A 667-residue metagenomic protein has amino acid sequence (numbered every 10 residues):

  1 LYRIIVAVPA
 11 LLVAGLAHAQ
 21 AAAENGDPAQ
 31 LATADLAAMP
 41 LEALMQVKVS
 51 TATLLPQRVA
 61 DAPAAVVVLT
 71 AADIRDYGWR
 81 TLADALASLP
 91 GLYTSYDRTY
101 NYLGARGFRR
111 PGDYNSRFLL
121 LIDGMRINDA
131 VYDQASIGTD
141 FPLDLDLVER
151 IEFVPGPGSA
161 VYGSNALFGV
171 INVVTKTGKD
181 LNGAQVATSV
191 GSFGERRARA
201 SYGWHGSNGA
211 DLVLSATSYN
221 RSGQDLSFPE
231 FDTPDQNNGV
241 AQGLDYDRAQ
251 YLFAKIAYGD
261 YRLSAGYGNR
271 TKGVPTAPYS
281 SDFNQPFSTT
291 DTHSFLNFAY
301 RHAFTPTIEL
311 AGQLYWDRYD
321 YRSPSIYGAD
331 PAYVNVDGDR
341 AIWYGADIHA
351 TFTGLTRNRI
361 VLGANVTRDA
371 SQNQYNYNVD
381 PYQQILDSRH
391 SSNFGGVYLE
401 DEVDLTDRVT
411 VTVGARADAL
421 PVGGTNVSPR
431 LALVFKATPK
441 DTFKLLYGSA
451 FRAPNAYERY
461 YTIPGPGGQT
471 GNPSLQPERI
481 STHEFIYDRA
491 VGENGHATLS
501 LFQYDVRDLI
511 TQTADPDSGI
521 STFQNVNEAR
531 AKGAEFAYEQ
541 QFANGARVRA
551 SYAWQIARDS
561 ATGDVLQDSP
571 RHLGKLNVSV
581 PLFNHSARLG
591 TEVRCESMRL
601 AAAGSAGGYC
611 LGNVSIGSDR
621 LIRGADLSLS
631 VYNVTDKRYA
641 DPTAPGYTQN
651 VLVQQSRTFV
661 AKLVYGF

Functional and structural regions predicted by a protein language model:
A7, G203, Q250, Y300-A303 (+1 more regions): Conserved C-terminal beta-signal and adjacent last beta-strands/turns of outer-membrane beta-barrel proteins
K48-V59, P63-V67, A83-R126: Extracytoplasmic beta-strand/coil segments of soluble accessory domains associated with Gram-negative outer-membrane
L82-A85, Y102-R106, F118-D123, G138-F141 (+3 more regions): N-terminal periplasmic accessory domains that precede and gate Gram-negative outer-membrane beta-barrel machines
R126-P155: Short acidic/polar hinge/loop motifs at secondary-structure boundaries that mediate gating or recognition
A160, N172, D180-L181, A187-S189 (+1 more regions): Periplasmic-side early beta-strands and strand-to-turn transitions of outer-membrane beta-barrels
V274, P278, D320, A370-Y377 (+9 more regions): Surface-exposed extracellular loop regions of Gram-negative outer-membrane beta-barrel proteins, predominantly
D282-A303, D339-A341, L386-N393, K436 (+6 more regions): Outer-membrane beta-barrel signature, preferentially recognizing the C-terminal barrel domain of Gram-negative
D404-T406, V411, L501-D505, Q524-L600 (+1 more regions): Gram-negative outer-membrane beta-barrel transporters
